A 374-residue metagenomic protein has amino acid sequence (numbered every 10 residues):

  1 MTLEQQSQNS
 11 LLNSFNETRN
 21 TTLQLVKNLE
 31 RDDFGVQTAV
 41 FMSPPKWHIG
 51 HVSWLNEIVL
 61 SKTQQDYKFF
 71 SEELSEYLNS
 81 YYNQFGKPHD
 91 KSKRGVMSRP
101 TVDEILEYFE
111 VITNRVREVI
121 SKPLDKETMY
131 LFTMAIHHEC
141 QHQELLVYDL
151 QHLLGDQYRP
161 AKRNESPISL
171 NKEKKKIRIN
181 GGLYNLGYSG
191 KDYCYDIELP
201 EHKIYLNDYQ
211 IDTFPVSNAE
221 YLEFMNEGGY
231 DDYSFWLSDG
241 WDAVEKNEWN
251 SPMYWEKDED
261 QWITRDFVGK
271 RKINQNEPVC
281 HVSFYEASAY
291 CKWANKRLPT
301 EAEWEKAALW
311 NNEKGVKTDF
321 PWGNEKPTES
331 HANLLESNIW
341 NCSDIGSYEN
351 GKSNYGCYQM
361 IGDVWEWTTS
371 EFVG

Functional and structural regions predicted by a protein language model:
M1-S10, L60-T113, G155-S166, Q261-D266: Short, helix-capping/interhelical loops that line the mouth of catalytic, cofactor-, or ligand-binding pockets
T2-D32: N-terminal regions that are enriched for targeting/export leaders and immediately downstream pro/stem segments
T2-E4, H89-R99, K122-P123, L199-Y205 (+2 more regions): Short glycine/proline-rich turn/loop motifs
Q5-L11, V96-L106, M129-F132, N207-Y209 (+3 more regions): Active-site rim elements
N13-Q24, E104-V111, R115, Q141 (+2 more regions): A non-catalytic, amphipathic alpha-helix used as a structural packing/dimerization or gating element in enzyme scaffolds
D32-K87, S121-S169, T213-N218, L222-E223 (+2 more regions): Short, contiguous alpha-helical
A135, E139-Q141, L145, D149 (+4 more regions): Functional-site microenvironments in short loops/helix caps that host divalent-cation chemistry
F224-G228: Core segments of cupin and vicinal oxygen chelate
